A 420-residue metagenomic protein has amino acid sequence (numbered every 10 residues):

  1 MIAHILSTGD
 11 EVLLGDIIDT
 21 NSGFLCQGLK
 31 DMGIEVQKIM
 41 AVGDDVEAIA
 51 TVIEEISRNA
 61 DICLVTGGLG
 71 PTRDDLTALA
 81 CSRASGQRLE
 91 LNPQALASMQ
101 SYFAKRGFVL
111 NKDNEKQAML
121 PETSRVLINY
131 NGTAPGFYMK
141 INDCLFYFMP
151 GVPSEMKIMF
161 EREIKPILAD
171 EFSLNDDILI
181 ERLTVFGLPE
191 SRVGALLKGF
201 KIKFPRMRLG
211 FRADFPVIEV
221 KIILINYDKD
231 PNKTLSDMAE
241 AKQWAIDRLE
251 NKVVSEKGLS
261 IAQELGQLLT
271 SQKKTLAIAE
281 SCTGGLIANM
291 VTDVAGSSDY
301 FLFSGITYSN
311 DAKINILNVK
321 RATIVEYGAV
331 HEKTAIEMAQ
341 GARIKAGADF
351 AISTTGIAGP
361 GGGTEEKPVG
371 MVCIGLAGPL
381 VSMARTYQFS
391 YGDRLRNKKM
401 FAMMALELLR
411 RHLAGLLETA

Functional and structural regions predicted by a protein language model:
M1-M40, S236: Glycine-rich phosphate/diphosphate-binding loop of Rossmann-like nucleotide-binding domains
A3-I5, F146, L276: Conserved hydrophobic helix-helix packing surfaces used for dimerization/oligomerization
T8-D10, V65-R73, P150, T354-I357: Glycine-rich beta-strand-to-loop/alpha-helix junction loops that act as flexible
C26, K30-I53, L91-G132, A312-D349: Glycine-rich oxoanion-binding loops at beta->alpha junctions
A41, A48-T51, R58, D75-E171: Proline/glycine-rich low-complexity loops and linkers
K140-P216, I223, D237-M238: Accessory alpha-helical/coil subdomains and C-terminal extensions that flank or cap enzyme catalytic cores
P231-A420: Short alpha-helical segments enriched in small residues
